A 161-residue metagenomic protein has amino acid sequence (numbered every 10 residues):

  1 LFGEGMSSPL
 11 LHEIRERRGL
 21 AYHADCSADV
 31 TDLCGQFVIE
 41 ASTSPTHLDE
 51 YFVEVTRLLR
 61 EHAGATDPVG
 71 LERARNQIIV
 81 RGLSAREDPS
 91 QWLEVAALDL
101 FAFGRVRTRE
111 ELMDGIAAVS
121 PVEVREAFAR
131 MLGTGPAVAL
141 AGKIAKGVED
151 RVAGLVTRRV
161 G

Functional and structural regions predicted by a protein language model:
G5, A21, D25, D29-A85 (+1 more regions): M16/insulysin-pitrilysin zinc metalloprotease superfamily fold
S8-P9, V122: Residue-level marker for well-ordered alpha-helical positions
L11, F37, V148-V152: Aromatic-residue hotspot detector
R17-C26, V119-E126: Short amphipathic beta-strand starts and helix->beta connectors
I79-G161: C-terminal regions of mature proteins
